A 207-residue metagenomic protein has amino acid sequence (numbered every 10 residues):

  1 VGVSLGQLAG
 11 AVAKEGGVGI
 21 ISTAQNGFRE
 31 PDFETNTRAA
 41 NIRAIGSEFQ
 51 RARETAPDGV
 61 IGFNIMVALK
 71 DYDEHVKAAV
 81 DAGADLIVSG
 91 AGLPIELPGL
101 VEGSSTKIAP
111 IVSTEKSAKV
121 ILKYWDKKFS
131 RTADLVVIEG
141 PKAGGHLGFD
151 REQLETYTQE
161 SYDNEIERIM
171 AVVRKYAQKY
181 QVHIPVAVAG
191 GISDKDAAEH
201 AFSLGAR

Functional and structural regions predicted by a protein language model:
V1-Y180: Active-site entrance/lid segments in N-terminal catalytic domains of soluble metabolic enzymes
Q181-V182, L204: Short gly/pro-enriched beta-turn/loop segments at secondary-structure junctions
I184-S193: Glycine-rich beta-strand-to-loop/alpha-helix junction loops that act as flexible
E199-R207: A compact, surface-exposed functional segment
